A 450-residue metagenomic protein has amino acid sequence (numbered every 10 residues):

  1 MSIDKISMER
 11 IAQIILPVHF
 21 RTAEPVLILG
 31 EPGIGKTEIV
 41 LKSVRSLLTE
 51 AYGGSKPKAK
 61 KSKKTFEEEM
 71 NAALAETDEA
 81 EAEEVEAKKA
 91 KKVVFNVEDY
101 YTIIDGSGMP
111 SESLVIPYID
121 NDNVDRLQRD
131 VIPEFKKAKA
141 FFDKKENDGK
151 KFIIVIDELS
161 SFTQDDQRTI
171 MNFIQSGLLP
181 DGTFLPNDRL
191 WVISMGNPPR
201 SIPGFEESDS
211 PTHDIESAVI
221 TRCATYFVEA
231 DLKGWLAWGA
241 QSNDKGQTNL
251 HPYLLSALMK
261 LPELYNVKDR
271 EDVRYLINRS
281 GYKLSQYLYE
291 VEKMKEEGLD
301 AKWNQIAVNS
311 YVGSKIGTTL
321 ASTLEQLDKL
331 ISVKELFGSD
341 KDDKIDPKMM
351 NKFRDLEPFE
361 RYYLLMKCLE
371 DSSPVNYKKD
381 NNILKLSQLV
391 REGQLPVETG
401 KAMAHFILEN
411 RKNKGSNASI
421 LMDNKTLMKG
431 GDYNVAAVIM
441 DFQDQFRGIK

Functional and structural regions predicted by a protein language model:
M1-K450: C-terminal regulatory/interaction module of P-loop NTP-utilizing enzymes
